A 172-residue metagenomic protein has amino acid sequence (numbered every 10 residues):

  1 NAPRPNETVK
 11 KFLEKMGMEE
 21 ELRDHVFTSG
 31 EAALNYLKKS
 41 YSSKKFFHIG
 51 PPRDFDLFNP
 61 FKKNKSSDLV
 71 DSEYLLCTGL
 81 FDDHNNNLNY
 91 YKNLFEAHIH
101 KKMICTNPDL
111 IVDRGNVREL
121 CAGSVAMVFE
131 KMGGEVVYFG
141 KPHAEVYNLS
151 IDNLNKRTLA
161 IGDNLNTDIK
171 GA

Functional and structural regions predicted by a protein language model:
N1-G171: HAD-like aspartate-dependent phosphatase fold
